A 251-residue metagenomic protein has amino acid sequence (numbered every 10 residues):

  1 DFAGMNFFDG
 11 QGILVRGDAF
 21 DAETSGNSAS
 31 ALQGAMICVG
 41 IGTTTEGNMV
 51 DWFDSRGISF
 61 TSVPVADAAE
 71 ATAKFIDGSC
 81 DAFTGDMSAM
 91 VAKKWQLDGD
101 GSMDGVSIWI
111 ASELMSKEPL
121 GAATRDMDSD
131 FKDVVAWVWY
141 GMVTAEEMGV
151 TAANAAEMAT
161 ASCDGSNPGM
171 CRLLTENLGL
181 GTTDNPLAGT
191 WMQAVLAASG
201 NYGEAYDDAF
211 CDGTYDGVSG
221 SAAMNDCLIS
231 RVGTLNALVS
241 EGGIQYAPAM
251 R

Functional and structural regions predicted by a protein language model:
D1-A31, M87-E118, Y246-R251: Acidic, polar ligand-binding/catalytic clefts
D1-R56, S129-K132, A136-W139, A145: A conserved helix-loop-strand patch within extracytoplasmic ligand-binding domains of the periplasmic binding
E23-S25, T61-D77: Short helix-initiation/N-cap motifs at beta->coil->alpha
A35-M36, I76-A89: Alpha-to-beta junction loops
T45-M49, A68-A71, D86-M90, F131-V135 (+1 more regions): Stable alpha-helical elements in mature extracytoplasmic
G57-P64, G105, W109-I110: Short hydrophobic/aromatic-enriched beta-strand-loop microsegments
G121-T124: A short beta-strand structural signal in non-transmembrane regions
A136, Y140-R251: N-terminal hydrophobic or amphipathic helices and topogenic motifs
